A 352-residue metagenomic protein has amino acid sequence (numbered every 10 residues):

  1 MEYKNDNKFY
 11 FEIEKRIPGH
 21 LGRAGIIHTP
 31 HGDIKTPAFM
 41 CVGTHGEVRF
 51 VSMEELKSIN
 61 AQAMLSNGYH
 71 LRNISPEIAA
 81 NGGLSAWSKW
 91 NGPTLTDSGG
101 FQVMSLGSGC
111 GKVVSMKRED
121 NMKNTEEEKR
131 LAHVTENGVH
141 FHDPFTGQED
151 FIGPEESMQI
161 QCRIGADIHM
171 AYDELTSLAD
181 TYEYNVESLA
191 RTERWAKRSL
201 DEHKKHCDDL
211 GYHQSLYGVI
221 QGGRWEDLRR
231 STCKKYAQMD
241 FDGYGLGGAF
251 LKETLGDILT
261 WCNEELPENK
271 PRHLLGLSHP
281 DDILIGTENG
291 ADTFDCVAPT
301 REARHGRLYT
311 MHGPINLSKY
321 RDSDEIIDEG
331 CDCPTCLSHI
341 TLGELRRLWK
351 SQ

Functional and structural regions predicted by a protein language model:
M1-D209, Y320: Non-catalytic, usually N-terminal nucleic-acid engagement modules in DNA/RNA processing proteins
E2-Y3, A190-E193, E202, H206 (+1 more regions): Glycine-rich phosphate/ribose-binding loops and adjacent secondary-structure elements that form binding surfaces
E54, Q159, K234, L284 (+1 more regions): Surface-exposed charge patches
K57, S88, C162, A237 (+2 more regions): Alpha-helix boundary recognition
D173, D240, W349: Short, small-residue-rich loop/turn micro-motifs
K197, D201-K204, P267, S338 (+1 more regions): Generic secondary-structure signature for well-ordered alpha-helical cores
R198, K235, W261, E344-R347: Alpha-helical scaffold segments in soluble metabolic enzymes
L317-Q352: C-terminal accessory regions of radical SAM enzymes
